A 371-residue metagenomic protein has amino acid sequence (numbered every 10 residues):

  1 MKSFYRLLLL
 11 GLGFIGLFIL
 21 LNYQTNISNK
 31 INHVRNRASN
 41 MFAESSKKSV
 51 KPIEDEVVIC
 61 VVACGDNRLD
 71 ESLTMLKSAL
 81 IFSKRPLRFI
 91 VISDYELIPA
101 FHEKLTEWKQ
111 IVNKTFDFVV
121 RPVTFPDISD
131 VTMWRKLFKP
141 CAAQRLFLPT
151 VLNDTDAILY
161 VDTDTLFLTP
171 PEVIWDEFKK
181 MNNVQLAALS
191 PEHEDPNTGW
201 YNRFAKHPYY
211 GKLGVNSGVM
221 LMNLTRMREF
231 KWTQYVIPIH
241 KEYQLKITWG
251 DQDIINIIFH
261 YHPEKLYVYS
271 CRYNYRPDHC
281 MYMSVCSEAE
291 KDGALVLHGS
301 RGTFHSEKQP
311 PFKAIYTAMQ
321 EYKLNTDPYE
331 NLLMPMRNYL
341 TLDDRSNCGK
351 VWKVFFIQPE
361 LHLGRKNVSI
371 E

Functional and structural regions predicted by a protein language model:
K2-V57, V61-A63, R68, Y210-E371: A glycosyltransferase accessory/donor-loop signature
E56-V61, A79, R88-V91: Hydrophobic targeting segments
R68-K84: Histidine-anchored nucleotide/phosphate-binding helix
L69, Y95-E103: Short, charged/polar "capping" segments at the starts of alpha-helices and the immediately preceding loops
R88-E96, A188-L189: Short internal beta-strands
A100-V151: Active-site-proximal specificity loops/subdomain of glycosyltransferases
V120-P126, P140-P196, L221-M222, E229: GT-A fold catalytic core of metal-dependent nucleotide-sugar glycosyltransferases, centered on the diacidic
V184-K206, K308, F312-I315: A short, conserved beta-to-alpha structural element at the edge of catalytic cores that scaffolds binding
